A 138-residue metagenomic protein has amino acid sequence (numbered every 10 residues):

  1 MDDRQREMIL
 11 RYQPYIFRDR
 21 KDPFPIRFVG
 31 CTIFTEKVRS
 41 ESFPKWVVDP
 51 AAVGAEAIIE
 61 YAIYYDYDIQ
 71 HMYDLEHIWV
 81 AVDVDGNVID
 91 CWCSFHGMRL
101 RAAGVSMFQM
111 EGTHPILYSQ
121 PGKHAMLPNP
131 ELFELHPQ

Functional and structural regions predicted by a protein language model:
M1-E76, N87-Q138: A domain-level signal for the mature, folded cores of soluble proteins
I78-A81: Hydrophobic/aromatic beta-strand elements that line small-molecule binding cavities or substrate pockets in beta-rich
